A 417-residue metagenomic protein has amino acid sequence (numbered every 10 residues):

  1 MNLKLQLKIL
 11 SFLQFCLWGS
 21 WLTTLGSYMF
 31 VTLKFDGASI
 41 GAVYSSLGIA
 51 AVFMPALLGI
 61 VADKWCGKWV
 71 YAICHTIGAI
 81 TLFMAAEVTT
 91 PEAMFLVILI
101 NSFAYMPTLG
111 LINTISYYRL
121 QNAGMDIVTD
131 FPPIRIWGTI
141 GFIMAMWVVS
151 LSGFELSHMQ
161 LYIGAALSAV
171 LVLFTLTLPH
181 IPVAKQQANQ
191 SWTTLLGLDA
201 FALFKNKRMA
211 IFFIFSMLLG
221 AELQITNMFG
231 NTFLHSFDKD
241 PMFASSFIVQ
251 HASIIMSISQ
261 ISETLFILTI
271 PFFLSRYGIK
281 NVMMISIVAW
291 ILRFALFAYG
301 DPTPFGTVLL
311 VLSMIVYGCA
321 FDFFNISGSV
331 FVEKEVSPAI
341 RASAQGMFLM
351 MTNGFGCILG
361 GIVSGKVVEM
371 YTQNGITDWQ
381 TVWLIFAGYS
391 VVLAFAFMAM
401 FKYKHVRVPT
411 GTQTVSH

Functional and structural regions predicted by a protein language model:
M1, P179-I214, K239-A244: Juxtamembrane intracellular "pre-TM" segments in multi-pass secondary transporters
M1-A50, R208-A244, H251-A252, N325 (+1 more regions): Helix-loop boundary and gating motifs at the non-cytosolic
A42-I60, I254-I270: Central cavity-lining transmembrane alpha-helices of secondary-active solute carriers, predominantly the Major
F53-T89: Conserved MFS/SLC helix-loop-helix module at the cytosolic interface between two early adjacent transmembrane helices
T76-T90, V288-T303: C-terminal ends and interior cores of transmembrane alpha-helices in multi-pass membrane transporters/permeases
M84-V88, S168-H180, G354, V382-H417: Multi-pass alpha-helical transporter architecture, strongest for 12-TM Major Facilitator/SLC carriers used
L99-W137: Cytoplasmic helix-loop-helix junction between adjacent transmembrane helices in 12-TM secondary transporters
L151-L167, K366-S390: A membrane-interface helix-boundary motif in multi-pass transporters
